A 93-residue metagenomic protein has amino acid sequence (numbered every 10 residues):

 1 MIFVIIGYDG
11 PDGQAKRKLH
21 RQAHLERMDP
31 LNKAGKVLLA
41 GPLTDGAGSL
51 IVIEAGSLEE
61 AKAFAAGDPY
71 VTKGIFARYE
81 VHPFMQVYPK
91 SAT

Functional and structural regions predicted by a protein language model:
M1-T93: Conserved, structured core segments of small domains
